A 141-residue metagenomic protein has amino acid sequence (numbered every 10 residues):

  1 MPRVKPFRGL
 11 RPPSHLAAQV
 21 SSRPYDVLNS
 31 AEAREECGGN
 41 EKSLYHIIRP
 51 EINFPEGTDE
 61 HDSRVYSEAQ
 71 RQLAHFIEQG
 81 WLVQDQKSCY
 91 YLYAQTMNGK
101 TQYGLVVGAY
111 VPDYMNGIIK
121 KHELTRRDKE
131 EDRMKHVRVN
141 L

Functional and structural regions predicted by a protein language model:
M1-L141: A cross-family signal for N-terminal binding/gating loops and helix N-caps that shape access to the active site
